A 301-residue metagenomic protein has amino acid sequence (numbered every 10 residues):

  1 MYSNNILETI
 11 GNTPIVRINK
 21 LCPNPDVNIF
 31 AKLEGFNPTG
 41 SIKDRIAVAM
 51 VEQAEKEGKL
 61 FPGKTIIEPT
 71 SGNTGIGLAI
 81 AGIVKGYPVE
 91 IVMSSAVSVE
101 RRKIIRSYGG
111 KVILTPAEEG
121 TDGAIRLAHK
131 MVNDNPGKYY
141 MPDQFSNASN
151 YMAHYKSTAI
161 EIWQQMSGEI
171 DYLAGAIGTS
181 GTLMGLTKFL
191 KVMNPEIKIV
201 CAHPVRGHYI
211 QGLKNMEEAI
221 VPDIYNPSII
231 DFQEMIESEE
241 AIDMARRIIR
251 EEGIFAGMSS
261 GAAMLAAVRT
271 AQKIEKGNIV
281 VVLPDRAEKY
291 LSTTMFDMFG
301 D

Functional and structural regions predicted by a protein language model:
M1-D301: PLP-dependent amino-acid enzyme catalytic core
